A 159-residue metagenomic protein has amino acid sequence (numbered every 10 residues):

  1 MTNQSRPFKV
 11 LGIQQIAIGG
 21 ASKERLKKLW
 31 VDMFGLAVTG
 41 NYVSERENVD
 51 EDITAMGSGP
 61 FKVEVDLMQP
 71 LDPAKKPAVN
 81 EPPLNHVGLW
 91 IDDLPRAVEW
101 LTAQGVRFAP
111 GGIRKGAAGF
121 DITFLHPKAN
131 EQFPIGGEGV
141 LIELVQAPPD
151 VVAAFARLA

Functional and structural regions predicted by a protein language model:
T2-K9, V98-A159: Vicinal oxygen chelate
Q4-P7, V31-D32, V43: A short, N-terminal "cap"/entry segment at the start of jelly-roll beta-barrel domains of the cupin/DSBH fold
K9-R25, M33, A37: Surface-exposed interaction/gating patches
G12-A21, D52-G57, K75-L101: Vicinal oxygen chelate
L26-V31, L101: Conserved active-site tyrosine of GNAT-family acetyltransferases
V31-T39, Q104-R107: Conserved acetyl-CoA-binding loop of GNAT-fold acetyltransferases
A37-V79, A118-P148: Conserved short beta-strand elements that form part of the metal-binding/catalytic scaffold of enzyme active sites
